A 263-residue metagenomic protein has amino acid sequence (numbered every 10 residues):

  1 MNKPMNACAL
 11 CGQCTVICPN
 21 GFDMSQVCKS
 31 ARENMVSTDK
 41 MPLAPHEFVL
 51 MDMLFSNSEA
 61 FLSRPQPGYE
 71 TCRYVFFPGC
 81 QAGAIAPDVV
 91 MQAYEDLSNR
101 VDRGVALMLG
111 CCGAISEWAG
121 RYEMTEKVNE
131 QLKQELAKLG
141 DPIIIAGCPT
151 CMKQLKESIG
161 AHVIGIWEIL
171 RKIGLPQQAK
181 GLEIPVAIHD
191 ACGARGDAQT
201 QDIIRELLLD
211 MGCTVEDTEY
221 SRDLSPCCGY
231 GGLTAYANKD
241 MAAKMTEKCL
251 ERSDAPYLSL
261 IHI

Functional and structural regions predicted by a protein language model:
M1-G147, M152-S158: Iron-sulfur-cluster electron-transfer modules
V75-F76, A187, P256-L258: Conserved beta-strand elements of the Class I
G104-A106, I164, E216-E219: General small-molecule cofactor/ligand-binding pocket signal
M124, L175-V186, G229-Y236: Short, surface-exposed amphipathic charged segments that create phosphate/polyanion-binding patches used for binding
K133, N238-A255: A short, acidic, amphipathic alpha-helical segment used as a generic capping/interface helix at domain edges
H162-K180, Y220-D223: Short, flexible loop segments at boundaries between secondary-structure elements
V186-T234: Redox- and metal-dependent alpha/beta enzyme cores, enriched for Fe-S-associated oxidoreductases and cofactor-handling
I261-I263: Conserved small/polar residues in nucleotide/adenosyl-binding loops
